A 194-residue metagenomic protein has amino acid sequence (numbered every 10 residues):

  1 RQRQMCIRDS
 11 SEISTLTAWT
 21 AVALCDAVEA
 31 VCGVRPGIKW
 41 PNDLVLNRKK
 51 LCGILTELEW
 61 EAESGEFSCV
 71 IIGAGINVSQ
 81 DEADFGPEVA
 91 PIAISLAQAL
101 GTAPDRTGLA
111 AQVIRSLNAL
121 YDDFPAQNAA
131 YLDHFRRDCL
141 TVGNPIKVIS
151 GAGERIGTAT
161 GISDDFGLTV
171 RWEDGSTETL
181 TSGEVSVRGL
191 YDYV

Functional and structural regions predicted by a protein language model:
R1-I7: Short, small-residue-biased leader/transition segments that mark boundaries at the very start of proteins
D9, A18-P36, L46-V194: Long, positively charged amphipathic alpha-helical accessory segments at protein N-termini or as interdomain linkers
I38-W40: Short loop/edge segments at beta-strand edges and connector loops that shape dinucleotide/nucleotide cofactor-binding
